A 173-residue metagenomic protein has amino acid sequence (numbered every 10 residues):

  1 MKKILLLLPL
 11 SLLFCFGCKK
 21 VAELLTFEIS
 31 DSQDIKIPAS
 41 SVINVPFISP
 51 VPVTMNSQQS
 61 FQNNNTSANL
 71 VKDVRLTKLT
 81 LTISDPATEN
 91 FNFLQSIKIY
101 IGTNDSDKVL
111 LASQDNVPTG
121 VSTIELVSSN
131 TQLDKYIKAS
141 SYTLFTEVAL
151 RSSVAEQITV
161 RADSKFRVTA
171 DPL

Functional and structural regions predicted by a protein language model:
M1-F27: Bacterial Sec-dependent N-terminal signal peptides
K19-P46, T169-P172: N-terminal leader/pro-regions and domain N-caps
I37-K72: Post-signal-peptide N-terminal segment of Sec-exported extracytoplasmic proteins
D73-A87: A short beta-strand element within beta-rich, extracytoplasmic domains of secreted/secretory-pathway proteins
N90-D105: Short, surface-exposed beta-strand/strand-loop-strand elements in extracellular ectodomains
I101-T131, Y136: Tryptophan-paired
S122-D163: Cysteine-clustered segments with highest specificity for TGF-beta superfamily mature ligands
R161-L173: Short, low-complexity, Pro/Ser/Thr/Gly-rich segments in the mature regions of secreted, periplasmic
